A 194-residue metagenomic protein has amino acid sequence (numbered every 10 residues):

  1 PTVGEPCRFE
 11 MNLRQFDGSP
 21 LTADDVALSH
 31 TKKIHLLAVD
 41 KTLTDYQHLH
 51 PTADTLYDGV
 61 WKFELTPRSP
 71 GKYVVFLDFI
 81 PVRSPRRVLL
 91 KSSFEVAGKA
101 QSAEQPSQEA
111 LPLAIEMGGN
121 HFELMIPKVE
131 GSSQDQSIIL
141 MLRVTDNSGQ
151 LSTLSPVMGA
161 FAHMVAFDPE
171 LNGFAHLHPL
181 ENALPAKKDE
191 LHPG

Functional and structural regions predicted by a protein language model:
P1-G194: N-terminal soluble domains immediately following signal/targeting peptides that reside in extracytoplasmic
